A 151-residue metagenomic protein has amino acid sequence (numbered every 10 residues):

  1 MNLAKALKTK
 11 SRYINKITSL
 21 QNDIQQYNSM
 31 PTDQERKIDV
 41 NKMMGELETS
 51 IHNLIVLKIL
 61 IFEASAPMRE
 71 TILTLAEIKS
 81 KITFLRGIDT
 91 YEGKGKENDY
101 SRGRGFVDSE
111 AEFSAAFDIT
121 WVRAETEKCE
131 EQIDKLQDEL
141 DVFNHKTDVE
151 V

Functional and structural regions predicted by a protein language model:
M1-V151: Structural preference for solvent-exposed beta-strand-turn elements and adjacent flexible terminal/loop segments within
